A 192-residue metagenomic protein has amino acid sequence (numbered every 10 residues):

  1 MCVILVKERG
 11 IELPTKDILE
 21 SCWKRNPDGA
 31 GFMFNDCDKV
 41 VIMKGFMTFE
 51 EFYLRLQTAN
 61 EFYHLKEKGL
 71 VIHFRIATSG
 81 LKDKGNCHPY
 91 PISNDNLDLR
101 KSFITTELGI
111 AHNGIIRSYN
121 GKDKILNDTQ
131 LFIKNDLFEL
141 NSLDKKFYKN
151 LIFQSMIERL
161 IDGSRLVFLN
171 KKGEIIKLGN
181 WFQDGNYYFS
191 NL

Functional and structural regions predicted by a protein language model:
M1-N60, L70, N180-Y188, L192: Extreme N-terminus nucleophile/cap motif
C2-V6, G29-C37, L70-I72, H88-P91 (+2 more regions): Short beta-strand scaffold segments in enzyme catalytic cores
W23-P27, M47, Y63, L81-D83 (+1 more regions): A short catalytic or substrate-binding loop motif that flags glycine-/basic-rich loops and adjacent residues that bind
F46-L56, L65, I115-R117, D128-L131 (+1 more regions): Compact, glycine/acidic-enriched structural inserts
Y63, E67-K68, H73-F74, T78: Regulatory input/activation interfaces that engage signals or partners
G80-E107, M156: Acidic loop->beta-strand submotif enriched in PP2C/PPM serine/threonine phosphatases
T106-G121: Conserved beta-strand-loop-short alpha-helix elements that form and flank the Mn2+/Mg2+-coordinating active site
R117-G179: Short histidine
